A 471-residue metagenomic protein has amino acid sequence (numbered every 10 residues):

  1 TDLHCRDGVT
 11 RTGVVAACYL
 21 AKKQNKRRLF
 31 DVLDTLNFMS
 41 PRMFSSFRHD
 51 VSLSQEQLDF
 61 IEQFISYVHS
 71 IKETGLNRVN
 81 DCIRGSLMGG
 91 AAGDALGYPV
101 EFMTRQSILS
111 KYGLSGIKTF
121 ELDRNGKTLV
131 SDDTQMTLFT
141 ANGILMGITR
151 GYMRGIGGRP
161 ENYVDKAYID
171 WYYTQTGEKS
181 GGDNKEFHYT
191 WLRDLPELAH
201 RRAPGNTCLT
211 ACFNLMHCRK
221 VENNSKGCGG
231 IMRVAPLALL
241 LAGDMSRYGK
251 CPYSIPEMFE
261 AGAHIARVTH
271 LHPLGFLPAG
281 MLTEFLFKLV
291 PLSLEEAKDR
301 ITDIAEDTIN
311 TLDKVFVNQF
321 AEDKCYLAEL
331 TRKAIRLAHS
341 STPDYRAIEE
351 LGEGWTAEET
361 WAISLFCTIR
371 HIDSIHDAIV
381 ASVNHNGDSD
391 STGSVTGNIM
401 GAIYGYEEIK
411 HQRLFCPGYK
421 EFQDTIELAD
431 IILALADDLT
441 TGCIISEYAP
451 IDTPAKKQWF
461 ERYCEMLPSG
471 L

Functional and structural regions predicted by a protein language model:
T1-T74: PTP/DSP superfamily signal
K72-L471: Structured, active/binding-site neighborhoods that engage oxygen-rich ligands
